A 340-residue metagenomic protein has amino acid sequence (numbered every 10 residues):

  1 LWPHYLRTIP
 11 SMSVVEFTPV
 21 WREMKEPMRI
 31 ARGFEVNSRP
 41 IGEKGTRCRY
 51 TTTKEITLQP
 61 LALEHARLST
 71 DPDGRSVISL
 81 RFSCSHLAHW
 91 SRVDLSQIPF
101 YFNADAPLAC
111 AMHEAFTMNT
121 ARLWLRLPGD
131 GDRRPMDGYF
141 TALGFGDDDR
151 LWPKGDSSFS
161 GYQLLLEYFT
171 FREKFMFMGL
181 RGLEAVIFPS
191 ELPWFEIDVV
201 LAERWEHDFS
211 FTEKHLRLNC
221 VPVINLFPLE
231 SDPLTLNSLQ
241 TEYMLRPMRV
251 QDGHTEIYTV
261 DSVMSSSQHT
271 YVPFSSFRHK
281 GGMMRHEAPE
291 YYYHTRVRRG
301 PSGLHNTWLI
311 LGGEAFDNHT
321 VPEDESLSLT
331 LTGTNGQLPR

Functional and structural regions predicted by a protein language model:
L1-G131, P135-D137, T141-G144: Extended assembly-interface regions of large multimeric machines
V20, D105, V200-E206, S328-P339: Short, flexible beta-strand-to-coil junctions
N37, L192-A202, D324-T332: Short, aromatic- and glycine-rich surface loops/edge beta-strands on solvent-exposed regions
T70-P72, E167-T170, G300-P301: N-terminal start-of-chain detector that recognizes signal peptides and the immediate post-cleavage beginning
R81, L87-T295: Short, low-complexity Pro/Thr/Gly
D261-R340: C-terminal accessory/interaction regions of large nucleic acid-associated machines
